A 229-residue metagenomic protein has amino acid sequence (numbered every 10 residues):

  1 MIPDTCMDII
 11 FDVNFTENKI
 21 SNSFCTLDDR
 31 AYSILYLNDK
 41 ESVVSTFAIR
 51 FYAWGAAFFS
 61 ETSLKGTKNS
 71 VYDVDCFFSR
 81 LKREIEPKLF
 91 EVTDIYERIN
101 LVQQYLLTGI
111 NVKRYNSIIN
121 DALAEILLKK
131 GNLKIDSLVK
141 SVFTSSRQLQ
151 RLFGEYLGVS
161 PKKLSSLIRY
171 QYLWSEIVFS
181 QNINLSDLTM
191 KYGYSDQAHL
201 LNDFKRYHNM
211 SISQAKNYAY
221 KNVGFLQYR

Functional and structural regions predicted by a protein language model:
M1-N120, I126-K130, K134-D136, V142-S146 (+4 more regions): Alpha-helical bundle regulatory/interaction domains
Y115, F153, L157-I177, D203-Y220: Alpha-helical DNA-contacting segments of helix-turn-helix folds
D121-E125, R169-Y172: Pre-recognition alpha-helix immediately N-terminal to the DNA-recognition helix within helix-turn-helix or winged-helix
E125-L128, E176-F179: Short alpha-helical segment immediately N-terminal to, or the first helix within, an HTH/HTH-like DNA-binding domain
L138-V139, L149, L173: A general nucleic-acid interaction/assembly signal
